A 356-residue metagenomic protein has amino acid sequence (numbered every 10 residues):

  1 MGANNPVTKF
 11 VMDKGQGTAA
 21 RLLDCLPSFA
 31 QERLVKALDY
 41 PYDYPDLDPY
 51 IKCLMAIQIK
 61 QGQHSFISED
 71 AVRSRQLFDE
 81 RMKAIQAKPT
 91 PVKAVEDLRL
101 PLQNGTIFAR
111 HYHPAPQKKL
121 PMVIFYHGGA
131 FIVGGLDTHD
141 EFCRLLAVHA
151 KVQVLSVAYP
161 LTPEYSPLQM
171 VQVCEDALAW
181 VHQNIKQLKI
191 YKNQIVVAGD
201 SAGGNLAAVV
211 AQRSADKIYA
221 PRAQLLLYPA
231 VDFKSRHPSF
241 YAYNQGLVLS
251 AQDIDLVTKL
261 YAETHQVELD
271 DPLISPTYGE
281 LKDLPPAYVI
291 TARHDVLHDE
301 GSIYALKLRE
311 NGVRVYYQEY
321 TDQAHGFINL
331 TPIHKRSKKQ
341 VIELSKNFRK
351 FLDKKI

Functional and structural regions predicted by a protein language model:
M1-H111, I356: A glycine/proline-hinged amphipathic helix-loop "lid/cap" segment that gates access to hydrophobic ligand pockets
P6-V11, G17-L22, Y42, A94-R110 (+1 more regions): Alpha/beta-hydrolase superfamily serine-hydrolase fold, recognizing
